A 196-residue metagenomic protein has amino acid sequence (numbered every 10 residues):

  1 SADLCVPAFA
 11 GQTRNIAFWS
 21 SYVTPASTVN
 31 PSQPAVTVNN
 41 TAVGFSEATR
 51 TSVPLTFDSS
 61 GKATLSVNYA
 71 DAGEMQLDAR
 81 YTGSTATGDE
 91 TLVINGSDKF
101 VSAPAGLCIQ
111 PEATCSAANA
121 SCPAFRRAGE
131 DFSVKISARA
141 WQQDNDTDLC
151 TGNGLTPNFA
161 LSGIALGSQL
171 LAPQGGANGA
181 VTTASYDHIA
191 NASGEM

Functional and structural regions predicted by a protein language model:
S1-M196: Core sequence-specific DNA-binding domains of diverse transcription factors
